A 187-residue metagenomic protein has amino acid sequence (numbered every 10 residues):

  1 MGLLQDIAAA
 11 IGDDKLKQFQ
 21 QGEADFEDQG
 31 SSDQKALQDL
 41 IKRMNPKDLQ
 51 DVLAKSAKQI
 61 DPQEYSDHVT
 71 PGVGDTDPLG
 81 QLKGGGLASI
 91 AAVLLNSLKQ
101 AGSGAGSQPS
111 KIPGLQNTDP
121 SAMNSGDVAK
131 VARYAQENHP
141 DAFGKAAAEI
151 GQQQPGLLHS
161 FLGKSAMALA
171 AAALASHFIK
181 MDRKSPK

Functional and structural regions predicted by a protein language model:
M1-K187: Amphipathic alpha-helical interaction segments
